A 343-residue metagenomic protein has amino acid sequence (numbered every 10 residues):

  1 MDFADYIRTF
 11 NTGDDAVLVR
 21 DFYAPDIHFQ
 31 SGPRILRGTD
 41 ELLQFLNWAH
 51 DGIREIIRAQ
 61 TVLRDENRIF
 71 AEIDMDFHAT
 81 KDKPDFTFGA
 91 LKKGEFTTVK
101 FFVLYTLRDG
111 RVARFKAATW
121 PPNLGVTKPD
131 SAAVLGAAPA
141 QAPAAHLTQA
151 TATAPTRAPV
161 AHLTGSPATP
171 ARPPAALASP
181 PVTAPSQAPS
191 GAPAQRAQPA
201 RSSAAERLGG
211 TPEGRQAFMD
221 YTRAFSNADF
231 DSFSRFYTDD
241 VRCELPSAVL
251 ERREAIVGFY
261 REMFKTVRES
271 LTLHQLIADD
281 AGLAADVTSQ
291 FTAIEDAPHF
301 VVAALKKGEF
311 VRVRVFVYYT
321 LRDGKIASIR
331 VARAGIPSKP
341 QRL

Functional and structural regions predicted by a protein language model:
M1-L343: C-terminal and inter-domain tail/linker signature
